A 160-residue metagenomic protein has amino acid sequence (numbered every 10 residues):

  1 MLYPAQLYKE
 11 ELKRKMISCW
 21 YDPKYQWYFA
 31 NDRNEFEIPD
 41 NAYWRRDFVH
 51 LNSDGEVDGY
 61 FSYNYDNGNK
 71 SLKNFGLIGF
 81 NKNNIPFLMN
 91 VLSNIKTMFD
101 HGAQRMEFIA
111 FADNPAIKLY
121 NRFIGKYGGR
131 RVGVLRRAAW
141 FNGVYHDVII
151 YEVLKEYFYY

Functional and structural regions predicted by a protein language model:
M1-P39, E156-Y160: A short, well-structured alpha-helix characteristic of acyl/acetyltransferase catalytic modules
W27-N84: Acetyl-CoA-dependent GNAT
R45, H146-I150: Short hydrophobic/aromatic beta-strand or adjacent loop that forms the aromatic wall/cage of a ligand/substrate-binding
N83-F99, I117-R122: Conserved acetyl-CoA-binding loop-helix of GNAT-fold acetyltransferases
F99-A112: Conserved GNAT acetyl-CoA-binding A-motif
I109, G125-H146: Conserved catalytic-core motifs of GNAT/GCN5-like acyltransferases
Y151-K155: Conserved beta strand-loop-helix elements of the APE1-like EEP
